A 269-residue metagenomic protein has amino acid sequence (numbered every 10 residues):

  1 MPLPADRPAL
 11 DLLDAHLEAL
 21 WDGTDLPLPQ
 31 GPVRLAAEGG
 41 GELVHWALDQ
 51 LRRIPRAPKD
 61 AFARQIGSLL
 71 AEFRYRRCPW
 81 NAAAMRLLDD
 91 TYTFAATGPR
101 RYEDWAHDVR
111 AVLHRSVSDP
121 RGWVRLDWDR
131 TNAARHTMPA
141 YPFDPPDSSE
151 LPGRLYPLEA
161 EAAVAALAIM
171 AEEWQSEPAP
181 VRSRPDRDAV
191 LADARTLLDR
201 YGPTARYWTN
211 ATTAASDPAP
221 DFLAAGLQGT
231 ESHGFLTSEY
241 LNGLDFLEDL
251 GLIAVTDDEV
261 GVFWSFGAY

Functional and structural regions predicted by a protein language model:
P2-T209: Long, contiguous N-terminal structural blocks used for assembly/anchoring
R184, A192-Y269: Acidic, proline/glycine-rich low-complexity IDRs
